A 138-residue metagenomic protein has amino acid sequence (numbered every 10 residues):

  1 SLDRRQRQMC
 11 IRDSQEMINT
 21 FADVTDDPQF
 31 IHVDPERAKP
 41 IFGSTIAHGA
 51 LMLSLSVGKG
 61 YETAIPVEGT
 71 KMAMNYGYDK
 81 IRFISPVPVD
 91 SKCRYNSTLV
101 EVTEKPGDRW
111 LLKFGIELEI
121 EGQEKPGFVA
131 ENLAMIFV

Functional and structural regions predicted by a protein language model:
S1-I11: Single conserved hydrophobic/aromatic residue that forms the stacking wall/gate of nucleotide- or nucleobase-binding
R4-R5, V87-V138: HotDog/MaoC-like acyl-thioester-processing domains
R12, R82, L133-M135: Generic structural detector for well-ordered beta-strands
R12-P40: A contiguous, surface-exposed recognition patch within enzymatic or periplasmic domains that forms
N19-A22, L53-V57: Predominant activation on well-ordered alpha-helical scaffold segments within soluble catalytic domains
P35-S54: A conserved, well-ordered hydrophobic junction motif at loop->secondary-structure transitions
I41-S44, V57-N96: Hydrophobic beta-strand-centered segment that forms part of the acyl-chain substrate-binding groove
